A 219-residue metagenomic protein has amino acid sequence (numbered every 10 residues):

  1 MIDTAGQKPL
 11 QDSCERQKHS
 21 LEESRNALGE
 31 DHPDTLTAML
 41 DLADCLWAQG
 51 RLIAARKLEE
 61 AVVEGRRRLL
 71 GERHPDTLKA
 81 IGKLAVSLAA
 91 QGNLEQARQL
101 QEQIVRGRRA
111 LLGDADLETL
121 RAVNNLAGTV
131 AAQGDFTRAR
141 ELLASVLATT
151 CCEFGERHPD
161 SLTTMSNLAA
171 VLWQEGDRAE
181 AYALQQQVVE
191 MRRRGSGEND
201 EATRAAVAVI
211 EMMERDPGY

Functional and structural regions predicted by a protein language model:
M1-Y219: Intrinsic-disorder-linked linear interaction elements in eukaryotic regulatory proteins
